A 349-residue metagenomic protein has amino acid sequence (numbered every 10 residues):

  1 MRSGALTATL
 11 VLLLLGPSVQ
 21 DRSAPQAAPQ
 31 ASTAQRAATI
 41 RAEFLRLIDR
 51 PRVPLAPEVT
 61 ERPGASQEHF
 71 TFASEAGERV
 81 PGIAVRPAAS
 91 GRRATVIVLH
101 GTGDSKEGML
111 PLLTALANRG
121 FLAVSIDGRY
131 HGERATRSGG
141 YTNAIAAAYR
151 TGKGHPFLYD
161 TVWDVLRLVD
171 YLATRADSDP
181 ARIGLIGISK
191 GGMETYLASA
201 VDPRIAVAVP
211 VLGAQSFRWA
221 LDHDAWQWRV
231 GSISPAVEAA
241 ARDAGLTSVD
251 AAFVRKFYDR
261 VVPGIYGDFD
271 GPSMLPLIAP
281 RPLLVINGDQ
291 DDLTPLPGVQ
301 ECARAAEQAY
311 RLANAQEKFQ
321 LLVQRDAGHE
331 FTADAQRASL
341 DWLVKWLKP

Functional and structural regions predicted by a protein language model:
I48-A89: N-terminal cap/lid segment of alpha/beta-hydrolase-fold proteins
G82, R92-G101: Short beta-strand element of the alpha/beta-hydrolase
T102-L168, F217-D224: Cap/lid segment of the alpha/beta-hydrolase catalytic domain
L166-S232, G264-Y266: Primarily recognizes the serine-hydrolase "nucleophile elbow" in alpha/beta-hydrolase and SGNH/GDSL folds
V207-M274, P295, V299-A303, R311-Q316: Mobile cap/lid helix-loop segments that gate and shape the active-site cleft of serine hydrolases
A240, A303-P349: C-terminal catalytic histidine-bearing segment of alpha/beta-hydrolase fold enzymes
V285-N287: Short beta-strand/loop motif that positions the catalytic acidic residue of the alpha/beta-hydrolase fold
Q290-T294, H329-E330: Acidic catalytic loop of the alpha/beta-hydrolase fold
